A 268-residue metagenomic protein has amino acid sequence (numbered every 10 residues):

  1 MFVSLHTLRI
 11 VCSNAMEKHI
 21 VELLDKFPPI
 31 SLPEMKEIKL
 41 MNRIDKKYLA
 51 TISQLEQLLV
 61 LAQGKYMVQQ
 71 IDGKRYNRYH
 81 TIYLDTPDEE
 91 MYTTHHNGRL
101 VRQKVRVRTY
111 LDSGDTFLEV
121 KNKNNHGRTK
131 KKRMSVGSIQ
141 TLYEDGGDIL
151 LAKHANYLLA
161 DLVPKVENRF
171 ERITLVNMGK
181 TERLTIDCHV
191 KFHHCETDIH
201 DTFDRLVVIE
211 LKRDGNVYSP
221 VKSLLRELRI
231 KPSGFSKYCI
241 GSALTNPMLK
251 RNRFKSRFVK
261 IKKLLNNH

Functional and structural regions predicted by a protein language model:
F2-H268: Phosphate-end processing signature that detects enzymes handling 5′-triphosphorylated RNA and polyphosphate
